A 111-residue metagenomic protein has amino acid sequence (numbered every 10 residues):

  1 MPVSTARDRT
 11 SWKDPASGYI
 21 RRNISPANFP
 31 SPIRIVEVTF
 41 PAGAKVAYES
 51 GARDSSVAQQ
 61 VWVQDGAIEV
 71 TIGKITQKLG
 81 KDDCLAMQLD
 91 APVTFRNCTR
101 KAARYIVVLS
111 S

Functional and structural regions predicted by a protein language model:
M1-P2: Short C-terminal boundary/hinge segments that cap the last helix of small helical domains
A6, T10-S50, S111: A short glycine-rich, His/Asp/Glu-containing loop-to-beta-strand
I24, G73-D90: Short acidic-glycine-tyrosine-enriched beta hairpin
S31-P32, S56-V57, Q88, K101-A102: Short acidic/glycine-enriched loop/turn segments that link adjacent beta-strands
I35-V38, A86, R100-S111: A short hydrophobic beta-strand segment most commonly corresponding to one strand of the jelly-roll/cupin
V36, E49-S50, Q59, I75 (+1 more regions): Short, conserved secondary-structure segments in the cores of folded domains
E37-P41, R53-V70: Short, conserved beta-strand element in jelly-roll/cupin
F95-C98: Asparagine-centered strand-capping/turn motif at beta-strand->loop junctions
